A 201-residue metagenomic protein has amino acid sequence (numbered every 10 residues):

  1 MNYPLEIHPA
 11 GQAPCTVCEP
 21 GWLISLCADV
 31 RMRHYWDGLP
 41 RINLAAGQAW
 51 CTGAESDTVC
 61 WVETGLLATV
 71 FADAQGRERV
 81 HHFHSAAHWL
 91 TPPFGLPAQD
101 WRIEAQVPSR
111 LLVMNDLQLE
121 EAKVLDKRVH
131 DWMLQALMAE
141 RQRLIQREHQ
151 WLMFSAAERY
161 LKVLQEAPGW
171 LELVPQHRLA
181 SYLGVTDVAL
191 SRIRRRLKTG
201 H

Functional and structural regions predicted by a protein language model:
M1-A46: Cyclic nucleotide-binding regulatory module and flanking cytosolic helices
P40-E55, A74-G76, H84-A87: Conserved short histidine dyad/triad with adjacent acidic residue
A45, E63-T64, S85, V107: A cytosolic small-molecule/anion-sensing beta-strand core signal
A49, L66-F71, R110-L111: Short beta-strand segments in beta-sandwich/barrel cores
D57-V70, A86-A87: Glycine- and acidic-residue-biased ligand/ion/polar-headgroup-sensing regions
V80-Q135: Cyclic-nucleotide recognition modules
W89, A139-Q150: Short, Lys/Arg-enriched N-terminal segment that forms or immediately precedes the first helix of a structured domain
F154-H201: Phosphate-/nucleic-acid-contacting segments
